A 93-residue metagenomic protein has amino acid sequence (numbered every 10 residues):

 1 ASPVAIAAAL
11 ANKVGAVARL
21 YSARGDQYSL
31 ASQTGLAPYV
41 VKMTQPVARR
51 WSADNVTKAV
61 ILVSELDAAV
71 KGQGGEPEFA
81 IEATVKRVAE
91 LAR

Functional and structural regions predicted by a protein language model:
A1-R93: Helix-rich C-terminal "collar"/helical-bundle subdomain used as an assembly and partner-interaction module in RFC-like
